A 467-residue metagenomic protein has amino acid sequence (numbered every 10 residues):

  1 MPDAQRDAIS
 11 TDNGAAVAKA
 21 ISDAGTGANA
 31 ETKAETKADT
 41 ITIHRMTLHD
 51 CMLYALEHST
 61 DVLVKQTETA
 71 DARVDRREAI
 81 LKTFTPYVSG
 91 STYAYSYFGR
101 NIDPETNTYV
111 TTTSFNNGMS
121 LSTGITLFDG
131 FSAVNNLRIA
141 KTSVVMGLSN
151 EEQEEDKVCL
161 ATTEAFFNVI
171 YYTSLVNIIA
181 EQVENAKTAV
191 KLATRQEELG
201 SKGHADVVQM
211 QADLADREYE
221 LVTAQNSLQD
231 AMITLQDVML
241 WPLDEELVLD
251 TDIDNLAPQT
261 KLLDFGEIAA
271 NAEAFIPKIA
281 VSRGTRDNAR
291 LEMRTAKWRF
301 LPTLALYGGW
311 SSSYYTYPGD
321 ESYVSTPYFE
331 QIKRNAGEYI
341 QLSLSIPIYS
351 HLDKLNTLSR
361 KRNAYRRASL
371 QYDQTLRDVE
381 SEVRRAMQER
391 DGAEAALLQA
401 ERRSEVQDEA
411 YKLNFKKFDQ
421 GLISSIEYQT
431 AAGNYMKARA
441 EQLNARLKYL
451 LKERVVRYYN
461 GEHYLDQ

Functional and structural regions predicted by a protein language model:
M1-T85, L243, L249-E292, I348 (+4 more regions): Bacterial Sec-pathway N-terminal export signals of envelope proteins
D3, T11, N29-T32, M46 (+5 more regions): Periplasmic alpha-helical coiled-coil/stalk elements that build and connect Gram-negative outer-membrane
L63-K82, G124-T126, S132-F167, Y171-E181 (+8 more regions): Extended amphipathic coiled-coil alpha-helical segments
P86-R100, N107-Q153, R283-E292, F300-Q374: Small/polar-residue-enriched beta-strand and adjacent coil segments characteristic of outer-membrane beta-barrel
S120-S122, F166, A269, Q341-S343 (+1 more regions): Membrane-embedded beta-strand positions in outer-membrane beta-barrel channels/transporters
E197-S201, F418-L422, Y459: A short glycine-centered flexible hinge/capping loop motif at secondary-structure junctions
G203, V379, A386, G421-S424: Alpha-helical heptad-repeat coiled-coil segments that mediate oligomerization/polymerization in large
